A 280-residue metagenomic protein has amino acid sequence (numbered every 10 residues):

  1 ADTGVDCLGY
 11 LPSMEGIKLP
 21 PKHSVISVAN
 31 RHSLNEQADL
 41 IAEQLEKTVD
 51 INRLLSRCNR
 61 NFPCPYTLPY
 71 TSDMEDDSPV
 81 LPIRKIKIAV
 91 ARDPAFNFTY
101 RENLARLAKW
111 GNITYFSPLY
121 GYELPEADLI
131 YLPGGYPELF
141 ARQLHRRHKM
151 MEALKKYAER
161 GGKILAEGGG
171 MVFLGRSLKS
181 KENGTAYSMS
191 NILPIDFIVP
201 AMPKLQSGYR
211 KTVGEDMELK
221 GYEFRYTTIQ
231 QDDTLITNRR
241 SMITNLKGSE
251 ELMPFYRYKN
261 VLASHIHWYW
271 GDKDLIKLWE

Functional and structural regions predicted by a protein language model:
A1-D2, N103-K109, R146, E182 (+1 more regions): Short, solvent-exposed amphipathic alpha-helical segments in soluble enzyme and RNA/protein-processing domains
A1-D76: Internal gly/pro-rich beta-alpha loop/helix module that stabilizes soluble enzyme cofactors or their anionic handles
L19-I26, R101-N103, R142, R176-S177 (+1 more regions): Short acidic, glycine/serine/threonine-rich loops at helix termini
K47-T48, P82-I83, F96-R106, N112-T114 (+1 more regions): C-terminal and late-domain segments of enzyme folds
P79-H148, E152-E159: Phosphate-binding active sites in nucleotide-utilizing proteins
D93-F96, Y120-G121, Y136-E138, M171-V172 (+4 more regions): Short, glycine-/Ser/Thr-/acidic-enriched flexible segments
Y131-P133, L165, A263-H265: Structural motif
Y136-T212: Cysteine-nucleophile active-site neighborhood
